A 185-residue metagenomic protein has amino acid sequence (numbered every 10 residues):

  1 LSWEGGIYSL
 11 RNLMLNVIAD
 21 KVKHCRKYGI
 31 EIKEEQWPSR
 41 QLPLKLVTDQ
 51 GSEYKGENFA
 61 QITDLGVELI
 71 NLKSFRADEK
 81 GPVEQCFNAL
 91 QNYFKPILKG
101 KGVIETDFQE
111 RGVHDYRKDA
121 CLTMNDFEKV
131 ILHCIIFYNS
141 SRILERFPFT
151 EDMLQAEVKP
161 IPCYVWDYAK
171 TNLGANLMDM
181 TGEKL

Functional and structural regions predicted by a protein language model:
L1-L122: RNase H-like DDE/DDD metal-dependent nuclease/strand-transfer catalytic core used by mobile genetic elements
N125-D126: Structural motif
K129-L185: C-terminal, beta-rich DNA-binding module of retroviral/retroelements integrases
